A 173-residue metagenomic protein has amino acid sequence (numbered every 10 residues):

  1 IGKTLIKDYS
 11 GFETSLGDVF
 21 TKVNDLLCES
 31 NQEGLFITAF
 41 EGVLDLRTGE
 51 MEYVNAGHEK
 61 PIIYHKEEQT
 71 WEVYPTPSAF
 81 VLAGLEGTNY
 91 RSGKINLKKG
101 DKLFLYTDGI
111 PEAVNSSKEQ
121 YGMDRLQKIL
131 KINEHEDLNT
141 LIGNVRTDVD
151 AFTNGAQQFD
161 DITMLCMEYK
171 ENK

Functional and structural regions predicted by a protein language model:
L5-K173: Conserved subregion of the PPM/PP2C metallophosphatase catalytic domain
